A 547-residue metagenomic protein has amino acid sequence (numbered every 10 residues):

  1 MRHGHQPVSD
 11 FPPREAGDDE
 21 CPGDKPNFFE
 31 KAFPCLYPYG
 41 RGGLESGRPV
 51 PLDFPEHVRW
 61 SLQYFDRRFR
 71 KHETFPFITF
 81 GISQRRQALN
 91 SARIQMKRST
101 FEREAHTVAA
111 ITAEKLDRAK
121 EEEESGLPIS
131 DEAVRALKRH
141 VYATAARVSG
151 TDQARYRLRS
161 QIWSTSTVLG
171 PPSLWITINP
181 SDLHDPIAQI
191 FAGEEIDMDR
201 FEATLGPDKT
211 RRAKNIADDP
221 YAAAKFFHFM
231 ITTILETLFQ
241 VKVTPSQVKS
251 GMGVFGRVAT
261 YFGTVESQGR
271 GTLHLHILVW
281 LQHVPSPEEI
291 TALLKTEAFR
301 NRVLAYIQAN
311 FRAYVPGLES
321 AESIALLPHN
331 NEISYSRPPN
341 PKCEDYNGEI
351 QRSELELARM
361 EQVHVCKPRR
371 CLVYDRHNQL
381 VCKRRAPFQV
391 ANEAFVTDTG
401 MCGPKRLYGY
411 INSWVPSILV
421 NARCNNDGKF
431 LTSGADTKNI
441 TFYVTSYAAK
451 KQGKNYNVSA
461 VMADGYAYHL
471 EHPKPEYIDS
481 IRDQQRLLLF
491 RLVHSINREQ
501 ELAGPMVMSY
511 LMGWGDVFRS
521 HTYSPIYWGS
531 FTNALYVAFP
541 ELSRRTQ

Functional and structural regions predicted by a protein language model:
M1-L275, V279-Q547: Intrinsic low-complexity, intrinsically disordered terminal tails and linker regions enriched in charged/polar residues
